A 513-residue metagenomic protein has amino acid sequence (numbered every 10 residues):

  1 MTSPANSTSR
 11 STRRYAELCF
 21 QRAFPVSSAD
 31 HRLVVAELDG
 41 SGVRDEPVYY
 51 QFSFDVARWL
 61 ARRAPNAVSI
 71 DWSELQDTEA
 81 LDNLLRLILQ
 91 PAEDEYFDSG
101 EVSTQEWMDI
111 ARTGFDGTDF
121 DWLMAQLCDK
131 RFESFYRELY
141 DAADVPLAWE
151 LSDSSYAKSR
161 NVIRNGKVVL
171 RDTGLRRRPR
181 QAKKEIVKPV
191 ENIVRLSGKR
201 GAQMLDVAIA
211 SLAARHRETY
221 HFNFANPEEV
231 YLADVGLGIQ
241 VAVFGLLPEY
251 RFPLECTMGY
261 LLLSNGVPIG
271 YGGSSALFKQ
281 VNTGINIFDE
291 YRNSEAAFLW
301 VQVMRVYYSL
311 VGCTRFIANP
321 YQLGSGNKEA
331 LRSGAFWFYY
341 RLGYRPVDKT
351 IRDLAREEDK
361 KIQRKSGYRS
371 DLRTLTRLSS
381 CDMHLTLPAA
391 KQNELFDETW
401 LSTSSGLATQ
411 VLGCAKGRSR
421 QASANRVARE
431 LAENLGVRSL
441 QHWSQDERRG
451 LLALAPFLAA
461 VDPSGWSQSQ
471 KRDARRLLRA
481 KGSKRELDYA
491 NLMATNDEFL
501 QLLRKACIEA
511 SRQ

Functional and structural regions predicted by a protein language model:
M1-E93, F97, E101-Q105, T113 (+1 more regions): Long, compositionally biased intrinsically disordered regions
L33-A36, Y50, I70, R137 (+7 more regions): Hydrophobic transmembrane signal anchors and adjacent membrane-proximal interface regions, especially in viral
R63-V207: Long, charge-dense tracts
N83-R86, F97, Q105-G114, T118-A125 (+4 more regions): Acyl-donor binding region in acyl/amide transferases
W149-V169, G245-L254, G259-L261, A297: Short secondary-structure boundary segments
I193-R292, V301-V311, D446-R449, A455-L458 (+1 more regions): A conserved beta-strand-loop-helix scaffold within acyl/acetyltransferase catalytic domains
S333, Q363-K365: Short, surface-exposed amphipathic charged segments that create phosphate/polyanion-binding patches used for binding
L354-Q363, L375-T376: Extended amphipathic alpha-helical segments with heptad-repeat/coiled-coil character used for oligomerization, fusion
